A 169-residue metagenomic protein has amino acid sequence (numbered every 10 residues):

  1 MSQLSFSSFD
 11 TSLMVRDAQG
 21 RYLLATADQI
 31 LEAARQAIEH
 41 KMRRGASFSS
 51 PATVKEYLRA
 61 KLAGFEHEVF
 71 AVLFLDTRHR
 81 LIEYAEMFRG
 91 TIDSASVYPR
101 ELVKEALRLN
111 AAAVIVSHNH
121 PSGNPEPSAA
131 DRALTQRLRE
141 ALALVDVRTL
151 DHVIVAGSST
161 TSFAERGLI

Functional and structural regions predicted by a protein language model:
S2-E32, Q36, T53-E56, R78 (+1 more regions): Active-site-proximal loop/helix of nucleotide/amide-processing enzymes and allied scaffolds
A25-M87: Long amphipathic N-terminal alpha/beta scaffold segment
